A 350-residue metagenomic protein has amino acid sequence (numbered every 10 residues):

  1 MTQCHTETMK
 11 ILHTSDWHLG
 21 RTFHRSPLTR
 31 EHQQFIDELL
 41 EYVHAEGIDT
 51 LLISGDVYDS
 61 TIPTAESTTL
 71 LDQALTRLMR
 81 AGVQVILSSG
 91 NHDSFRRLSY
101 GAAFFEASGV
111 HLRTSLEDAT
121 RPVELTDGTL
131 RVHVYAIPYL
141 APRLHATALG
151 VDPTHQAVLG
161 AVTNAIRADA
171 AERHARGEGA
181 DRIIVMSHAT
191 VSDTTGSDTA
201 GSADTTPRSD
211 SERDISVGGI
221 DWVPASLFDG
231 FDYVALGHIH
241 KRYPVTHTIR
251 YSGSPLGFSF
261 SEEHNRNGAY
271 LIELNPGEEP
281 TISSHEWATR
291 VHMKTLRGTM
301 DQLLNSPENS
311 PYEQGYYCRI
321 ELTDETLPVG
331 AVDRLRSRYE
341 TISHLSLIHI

Functional and structural regions predicted by a protein language model:
Q3-T76, R80: N-terminal active-site segment of His-dependent metallophosphoesterases
T14-S15, L51-G55, V85-N91, H111-L116 (+3 more regions): Active-site neighborhood of phospho(di)ester-bond hydrolases with catalytic His/Asp-centered motifs
H18-R21, D59-I62, S88-L98, D118-R121 (+4 more regions): Active-site environment of divalent metal-dependent phosphoester hydrolases
H24, V57-A74, S89-G109, T114 (+1 more regions): Metal-dependent catalytic neighborhoods of phosphoester/phosphodiester hydrolases
Y100-S216, P255, N275: Conserved catalytic scaffold of divalent metal-dependent phosphoesterases
T120-G128, V132, I137, I249-E313: Binuclear metal-dependent phosphoesterase catalytic core
D198-E278: Conserved beta-sheet core of the metallophosphoesterase superfamily
I348-I350: Conserved small/polar residues in nucleotide/adenosyl-binding loops
